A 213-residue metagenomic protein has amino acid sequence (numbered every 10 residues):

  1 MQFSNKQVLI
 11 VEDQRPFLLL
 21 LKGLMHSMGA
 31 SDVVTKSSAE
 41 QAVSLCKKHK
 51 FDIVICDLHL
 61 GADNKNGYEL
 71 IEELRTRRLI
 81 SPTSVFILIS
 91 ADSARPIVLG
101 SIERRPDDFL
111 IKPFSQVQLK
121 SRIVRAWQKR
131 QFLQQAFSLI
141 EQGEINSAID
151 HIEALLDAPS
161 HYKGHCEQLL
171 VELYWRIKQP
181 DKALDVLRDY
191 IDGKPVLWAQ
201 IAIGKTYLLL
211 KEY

Functional and structural regions predicted by a protein language model:
S4-P16, L21-M25: Conserved acidic segment of CheY-like receiver
A30-A39, L45: Short hydrophobic/Thr-rich beta-strand motif most characteristic of the beta2 strand and flanking loop of CheY-like
H49-L60: Active-site beta3 strand of CheY-like receiver
Y68-S81: Short amphipathic alpha-helix used as the core "switch/output" element in two-component signaling
K112: A Lys-centered signature of the CheY-like receiver
W127-I177: CheY-like receiver
P180-Y213: Flexible loop/N-cap segments at domain edges
